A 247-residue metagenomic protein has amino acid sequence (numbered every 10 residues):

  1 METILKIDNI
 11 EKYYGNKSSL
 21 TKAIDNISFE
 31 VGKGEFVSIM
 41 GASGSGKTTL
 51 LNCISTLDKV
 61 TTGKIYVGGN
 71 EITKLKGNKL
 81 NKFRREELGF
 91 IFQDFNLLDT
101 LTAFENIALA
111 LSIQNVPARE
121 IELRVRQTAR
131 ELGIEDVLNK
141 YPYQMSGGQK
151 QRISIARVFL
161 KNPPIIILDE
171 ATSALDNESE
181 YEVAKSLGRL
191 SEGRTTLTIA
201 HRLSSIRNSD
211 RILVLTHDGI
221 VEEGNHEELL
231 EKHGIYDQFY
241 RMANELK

Functional and structural regions predicted by a protein language model:
M1-T3, L246-K247: Short, Lys/Arg-enriched, disordered terminal segments
E2-S154, K161-I167, A171, S179-E182 (+2 more regions): ABC family nucleotide-binding domain
T56, I113, R189, G193 (+2 more regions): A short linear boundary/processing microfeature
D58-Y66, G193, N208-S209, D218 (+1 more regions): Conserved post-Walker A/P-loop segment of ABC ATPase nucleotide-binding domains
A171-A174, S186: C-terminal transmembrane helical bundles of large multi-pass transporters and their helix-start/helix-kink determinants
D176-Y181, E223: Conserved D-loop-proximal element of ABC-family nucleotide-binding domains
K185, R202, R207-K247: C-terminal portion of ABC ATPase nucleotide-binding domains
